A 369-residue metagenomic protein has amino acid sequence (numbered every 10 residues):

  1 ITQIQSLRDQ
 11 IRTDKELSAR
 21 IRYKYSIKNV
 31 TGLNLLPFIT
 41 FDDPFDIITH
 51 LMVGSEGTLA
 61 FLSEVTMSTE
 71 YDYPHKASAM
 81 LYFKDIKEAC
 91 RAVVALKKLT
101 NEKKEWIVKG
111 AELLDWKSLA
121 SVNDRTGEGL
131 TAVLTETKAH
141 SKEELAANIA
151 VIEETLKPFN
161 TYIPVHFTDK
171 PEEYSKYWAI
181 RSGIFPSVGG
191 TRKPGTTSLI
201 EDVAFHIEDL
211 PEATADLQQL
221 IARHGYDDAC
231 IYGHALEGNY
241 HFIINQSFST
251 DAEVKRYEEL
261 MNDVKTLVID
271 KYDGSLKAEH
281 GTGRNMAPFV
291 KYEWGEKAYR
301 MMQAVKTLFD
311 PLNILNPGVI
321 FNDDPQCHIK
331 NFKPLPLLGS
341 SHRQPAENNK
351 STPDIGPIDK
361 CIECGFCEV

Functional and structural regions predicted by a protein language model:
I1-A278, T282-V369: Noncatalytic alpha-helical scaffold of FAD-dependent oxidoreductases
